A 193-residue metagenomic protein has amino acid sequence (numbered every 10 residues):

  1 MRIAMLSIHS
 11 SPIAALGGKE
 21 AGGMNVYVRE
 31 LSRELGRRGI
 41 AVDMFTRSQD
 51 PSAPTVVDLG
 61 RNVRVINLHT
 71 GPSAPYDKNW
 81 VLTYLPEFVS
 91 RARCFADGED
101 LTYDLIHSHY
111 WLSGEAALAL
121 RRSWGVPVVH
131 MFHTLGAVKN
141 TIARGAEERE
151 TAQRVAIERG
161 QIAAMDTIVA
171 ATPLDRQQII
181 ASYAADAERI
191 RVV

Functional and structural regions predicted by a protein language model:
M1-V65: N-terminal subdomain of nucleotide-sugar transferases
I3-A4, R121-T141, V169: Active-site proximal beta-strand in glycosyltransferases
R47, H109, A170-T172: Replace "coordinates the UDP/GDP/TDP-sugar" with "coordinates nucleotide-activated sugar donors
D50, L112-S113, L174-R176: Alpha-helix capping/helix-boundary segments
V57, A164, R176-V193: Helix-loop-beta element that forms the nucleotide-linked donor phosphate-binding surface in glycosyltransferases
V63-C94: A short, charged, and often flexible helix/loop element on the N-terminal side of the glycosyltransferase catalytic
A96-S113, A117, P127-V129: Short N-terminal targeting/anchoring amphipathic segment
R149-I168: Membrane-proximal helix-turn-helix segments that form the acceptor-binding/catalytic region of lipid-linked
